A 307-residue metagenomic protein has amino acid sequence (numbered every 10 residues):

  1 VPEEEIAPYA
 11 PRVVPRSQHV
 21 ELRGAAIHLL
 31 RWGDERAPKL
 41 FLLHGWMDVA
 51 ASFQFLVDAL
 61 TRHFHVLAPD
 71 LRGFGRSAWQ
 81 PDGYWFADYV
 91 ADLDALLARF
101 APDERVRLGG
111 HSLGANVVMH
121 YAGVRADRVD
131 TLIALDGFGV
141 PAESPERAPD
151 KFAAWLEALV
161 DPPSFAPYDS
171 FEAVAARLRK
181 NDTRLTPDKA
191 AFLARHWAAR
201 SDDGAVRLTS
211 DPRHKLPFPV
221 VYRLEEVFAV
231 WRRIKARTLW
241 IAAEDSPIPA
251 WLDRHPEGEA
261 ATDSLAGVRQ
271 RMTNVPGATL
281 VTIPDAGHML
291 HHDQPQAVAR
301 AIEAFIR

Functional and structural regions predicted by a protein language model:
V1-L40, R62-F64, A101-E104, G139 (+4 more regions): Alpha/beta-hydrolase fold catalytic core
L22-A25, L30, L67-G109, L113 (+1 more regions): Active-site loop/oxyanion-hole signature of alpha/beta-hydrolase fold enzymes
H28-W79: Conserved HGGG/HGGXW glycine-rich cap/lid loop of the alpha/beta-hydrolase fold
D103-A148: Conserved hydrolase catalytic core segment
A134-Y168: A catalytic-pocket lid/entrance helix-loop region that shapes and gates access to the active site across common
P163-L224, W251: Conserved alpha/beta-hydrolase catalytic His-Asp/Glu region
K235-A286: Conserved loop-alpha-helix segment in the C-terminal half of the alpha/beta-hydrolase fold that carries the catalytic
A286-P295: Catalytic histidine-centered segment of alpha/beta-hydrolase-like enzymes
